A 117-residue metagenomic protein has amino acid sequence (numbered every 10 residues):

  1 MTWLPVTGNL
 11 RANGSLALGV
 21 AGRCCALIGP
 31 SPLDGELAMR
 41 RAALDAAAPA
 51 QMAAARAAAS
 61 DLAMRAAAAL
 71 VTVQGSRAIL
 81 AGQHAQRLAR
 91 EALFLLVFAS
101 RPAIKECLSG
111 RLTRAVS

Functional and structural regions predicted by a protein language model:
M1-A42: Glycine-rich beta->alpha junctions and the first turn(s) of the following alpha-helix
T2, R11-N13, C25, Q74 (+3 more regions): Functionally constrained cores in energy, signaling, and assembly domains
V6, V20, V71-V73, V97 (+1 more regions): Extended aliphatic helical segments
L10, M52, A92-L93: Alpha-helix N-cap/helix-initiation motif
S15, G22, A38-R41, R56 (+3 more regions): Generic structural concept
C25, R41-L44, A63, A67-L70 (+1 more regions): A structural signal for well-ordered alpha-helices, especially hydrophobic packing surfaces of coiled-coils
G35-D61, A68-G82, S117: C-terminal helix-coil-helix/basic helical segment that borders enzyme active sites and/or dimer interfaces and provides
R77-S117: Glycine-rich phosphate/cofactor-binding loops in nucleotide/flavin-utilizing enzymes
